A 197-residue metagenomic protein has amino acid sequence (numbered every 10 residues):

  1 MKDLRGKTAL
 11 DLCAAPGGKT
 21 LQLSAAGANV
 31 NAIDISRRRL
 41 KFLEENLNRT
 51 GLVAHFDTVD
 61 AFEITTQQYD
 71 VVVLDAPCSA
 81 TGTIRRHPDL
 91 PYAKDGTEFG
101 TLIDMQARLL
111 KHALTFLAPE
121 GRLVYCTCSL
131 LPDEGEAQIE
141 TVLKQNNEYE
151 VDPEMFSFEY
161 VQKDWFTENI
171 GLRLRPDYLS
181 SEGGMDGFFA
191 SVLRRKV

Functional and structural regions predicted by a protein language model:
M1-V197: S-adenosylmethionine
